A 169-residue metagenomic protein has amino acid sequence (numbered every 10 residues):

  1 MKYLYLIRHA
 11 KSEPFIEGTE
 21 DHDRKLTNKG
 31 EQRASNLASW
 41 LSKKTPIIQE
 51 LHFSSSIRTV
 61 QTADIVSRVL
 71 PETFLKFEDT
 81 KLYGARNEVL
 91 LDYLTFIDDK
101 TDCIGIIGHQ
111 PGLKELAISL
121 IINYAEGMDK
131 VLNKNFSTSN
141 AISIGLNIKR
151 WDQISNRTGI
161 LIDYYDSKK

Functional and structural regions predicted by a protein language model:
K2-Y3, I7-A85, F136-S137: Active-site-proximal alpha-helix that buttresses catalytic centers in soluble enzyme cores
L4, C103-G105, A141: Residue-level preference for the first positions of well-ordered beta-strands
K44-I47, F96-D102: Glycine-rich phosphate-binding loop signature in dinucleotide/nucleotide-binding domains
T62-V66, L90, L116-A117: Hydrophobic packing residues within well-ordered alpha-helices of enzyme cores
L82-D99: Short phosphate-binding loop-to-helix
D102-I121: A glycine-rich beta-strand to alpha-helix segment that forms a phosphate/ribose-binding loop at ligand/cofactor sites
I121-I162: Domain-level recognition of soluble alpha/beta enzyme cores, biased toward histidine phosphatases/phosphomutases
D163-K169: Short, cationic low-complexity segments
